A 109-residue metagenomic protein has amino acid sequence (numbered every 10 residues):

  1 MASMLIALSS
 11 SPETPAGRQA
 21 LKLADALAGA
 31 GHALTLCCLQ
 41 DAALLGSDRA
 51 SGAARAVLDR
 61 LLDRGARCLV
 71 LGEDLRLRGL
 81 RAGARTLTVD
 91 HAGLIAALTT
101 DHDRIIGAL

Functional and structural regions predicted by a protein language model:
M4, A33-L34, C68: Hydrophobic anchor at the start of a short beta-strand that flanks the dinucleotide cofactor-binding loop
M4-R18, D41-A50: Short, glycine-rich nucleotide/cofactor-binding loops
P15-H32, L36: Histidine-anchored nucleotide/phosphate-binding helix
A20-K22, A50-A56, T88-D90: Charged helix-capping and loop-helix junction motifs
C38, V70, I106-A108: General beta-strand structural signal in soluble alpha/beta enzymes
L39-A43, E73-L75: Short beta-alpha junction loops
G52-G79: A glycine-rich helix N-cap at a beta->alpha junction
R78-A108: C-terminal structural segments of small proteins and small subunits
